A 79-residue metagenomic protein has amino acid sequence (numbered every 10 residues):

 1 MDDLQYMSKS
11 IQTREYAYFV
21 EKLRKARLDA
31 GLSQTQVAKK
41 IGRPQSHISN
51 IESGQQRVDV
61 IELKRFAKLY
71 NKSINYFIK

Functional and structural regions predicted by a protein language model:
M1-A30, K68, K72-S73: N-terminal flexible/basic segments that precede or flank functional cores
E21-K22, S33, P44, E62: An amphipathic alpha-helix/helix-turn recognition signal
K25, R43-S46, Q55: Short linear motifs centered on Gly/Pro in flexible linkers and helix caps
G31-N50: Short alpha-helical DNA-recognition segment
Q55-R65: Short, basic-rich loop-to-helix N-cap that marks the start of a DNA-contacting helix
V60, N71-K79: Short C-terminal boundary/hinge segments that cap the last helix of small helical domains
